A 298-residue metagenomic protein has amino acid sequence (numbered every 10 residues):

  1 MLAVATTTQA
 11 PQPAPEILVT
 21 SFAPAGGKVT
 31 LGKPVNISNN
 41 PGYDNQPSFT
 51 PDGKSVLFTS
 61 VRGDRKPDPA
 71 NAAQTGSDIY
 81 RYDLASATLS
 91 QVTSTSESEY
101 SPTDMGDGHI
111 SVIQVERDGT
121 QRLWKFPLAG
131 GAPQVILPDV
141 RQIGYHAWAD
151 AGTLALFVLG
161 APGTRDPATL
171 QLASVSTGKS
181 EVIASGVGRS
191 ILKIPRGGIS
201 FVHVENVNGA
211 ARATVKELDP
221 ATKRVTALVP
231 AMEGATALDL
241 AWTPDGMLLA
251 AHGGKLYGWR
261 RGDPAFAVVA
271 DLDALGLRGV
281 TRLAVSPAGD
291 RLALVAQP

Functional and structural regions predicted by a protein language model:
V4-P298: Sequence signature of WD/YWTD-type beta-propeller architectures
